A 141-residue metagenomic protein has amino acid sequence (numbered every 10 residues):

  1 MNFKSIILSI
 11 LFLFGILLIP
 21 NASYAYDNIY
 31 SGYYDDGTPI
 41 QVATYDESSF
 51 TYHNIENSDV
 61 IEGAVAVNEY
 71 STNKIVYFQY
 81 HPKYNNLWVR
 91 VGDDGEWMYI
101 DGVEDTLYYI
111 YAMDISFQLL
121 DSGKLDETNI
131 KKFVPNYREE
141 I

Functional and structural regions predicted by a protein language model:
M1-I10: Bacterial N-terminal signal peptides that target proteins for export
I7, I16-L18, D121, Y137: Prokaryotic Sec-type signal peptides and long signal-anchor helices with extended Leu/Ile/Val-rich h-regions
L13-S23: C-terminal segment of classical bacterial N-terminal signal peptides
Y24-I141: N-terminal secretory-pathway/extracellular module detecting exported/lumenal segments and adjacent signal-anchor/first
